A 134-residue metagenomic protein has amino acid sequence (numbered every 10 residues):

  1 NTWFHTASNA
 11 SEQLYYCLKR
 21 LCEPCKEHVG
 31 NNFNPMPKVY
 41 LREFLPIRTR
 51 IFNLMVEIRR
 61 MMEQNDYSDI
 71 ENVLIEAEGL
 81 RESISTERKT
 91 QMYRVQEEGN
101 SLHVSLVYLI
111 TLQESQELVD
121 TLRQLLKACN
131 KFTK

Functional and structural regions predicted by a protein language model:
N1-K134: Cytosolic, long alpha-helical scaffolding segments
